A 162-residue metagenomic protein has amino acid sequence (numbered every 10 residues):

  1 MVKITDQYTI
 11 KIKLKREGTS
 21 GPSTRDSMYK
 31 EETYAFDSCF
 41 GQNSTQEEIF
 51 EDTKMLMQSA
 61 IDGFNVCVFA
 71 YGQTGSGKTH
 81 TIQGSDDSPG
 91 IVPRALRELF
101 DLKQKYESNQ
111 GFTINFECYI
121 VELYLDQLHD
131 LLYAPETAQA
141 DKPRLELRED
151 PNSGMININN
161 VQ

Functional and structural regions predicted by a protein language model:
M1-Q162: Microtubule-binding structural modules
